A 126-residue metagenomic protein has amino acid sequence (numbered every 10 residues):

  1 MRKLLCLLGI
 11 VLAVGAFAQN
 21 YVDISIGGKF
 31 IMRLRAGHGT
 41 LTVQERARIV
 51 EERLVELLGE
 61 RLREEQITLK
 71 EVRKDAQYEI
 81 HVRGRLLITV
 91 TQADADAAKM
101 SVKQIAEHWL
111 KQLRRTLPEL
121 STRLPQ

Functional and structural regions predicted by a protein language model:
M1-L4: Positively charged n-region of N-terminal signal peptides that target proteins for export
G9-F17: Hydrophobic h-region of N-terminal signal peptides that target proteins for export in Gram-negative bacteria
A18-Q126: N-terminal targeting peptides and non-cytosolic leader segments immediately upstream of the first transmembrane helix
